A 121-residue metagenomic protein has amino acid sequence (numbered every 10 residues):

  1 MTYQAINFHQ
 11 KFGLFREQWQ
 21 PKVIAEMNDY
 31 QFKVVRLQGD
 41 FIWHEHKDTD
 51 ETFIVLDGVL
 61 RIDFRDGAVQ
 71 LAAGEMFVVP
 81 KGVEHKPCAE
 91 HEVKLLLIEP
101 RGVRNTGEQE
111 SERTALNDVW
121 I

Functional and structural regions predicted by a protein language model:
M1-K33, E110-W120: A short, N-terminal "cap"/entry segment at the start of jelly-roll beta-barrel domains of the cupin/DSBH fold
E17-Q18, Q31-K47: Conserved short histidine dyad/triad with adjacent acidic residue
V23-N28, W43-H46, I54: Short secondary-structure boundary/capping segments within folded domains
N28, L56-D57, A72-A73, H91: A cytosolic small-molecule/anion-sensing beta-strand core signal
Q31, D40, V59-R61, A68 (+2 more regions): Structural motif
R36-L37, H46-D63, I98: Short, conserved beta-strand element in jelly-roll/cupin
R65-K81: Short acidic-glycine-tyrosine-enriched beta hairpin
K81-S111: Ligand-binding loop in jelly-roll beta-barrel domains
